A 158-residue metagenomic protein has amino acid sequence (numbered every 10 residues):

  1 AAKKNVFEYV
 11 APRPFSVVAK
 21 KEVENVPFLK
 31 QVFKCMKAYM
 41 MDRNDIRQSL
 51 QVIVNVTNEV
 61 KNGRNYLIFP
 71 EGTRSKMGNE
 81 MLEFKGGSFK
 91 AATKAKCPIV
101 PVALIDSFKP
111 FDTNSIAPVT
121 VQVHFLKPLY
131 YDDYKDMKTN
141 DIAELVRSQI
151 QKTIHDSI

Functional and structural regions predicted by a protein language model:
A1-I46: Catalytic core of membrane glycerolipid acyltransferases/transacylases, capturing the structured, soluble-facing
L50-I158: Non-catalytic C-terminal accessory region of glycerolipid acyltransferases and related lyso-lipid remodeling enzymes
